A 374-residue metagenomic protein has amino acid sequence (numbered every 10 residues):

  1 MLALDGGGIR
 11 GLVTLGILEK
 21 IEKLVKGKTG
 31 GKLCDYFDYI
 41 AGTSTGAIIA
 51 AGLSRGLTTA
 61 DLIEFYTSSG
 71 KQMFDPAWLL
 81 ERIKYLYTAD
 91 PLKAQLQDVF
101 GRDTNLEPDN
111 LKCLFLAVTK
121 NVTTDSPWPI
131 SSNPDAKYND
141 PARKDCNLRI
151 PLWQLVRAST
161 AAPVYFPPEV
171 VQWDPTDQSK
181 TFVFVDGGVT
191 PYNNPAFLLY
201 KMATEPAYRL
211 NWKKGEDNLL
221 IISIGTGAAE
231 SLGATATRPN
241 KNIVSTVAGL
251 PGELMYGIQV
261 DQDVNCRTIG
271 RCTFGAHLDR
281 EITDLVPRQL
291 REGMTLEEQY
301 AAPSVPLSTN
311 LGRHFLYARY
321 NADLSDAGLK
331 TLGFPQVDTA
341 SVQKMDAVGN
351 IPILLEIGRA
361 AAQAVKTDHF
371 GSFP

Functional and structural regions predicted by a protein language model:
M1-P374: Patatin-like phospholipase
